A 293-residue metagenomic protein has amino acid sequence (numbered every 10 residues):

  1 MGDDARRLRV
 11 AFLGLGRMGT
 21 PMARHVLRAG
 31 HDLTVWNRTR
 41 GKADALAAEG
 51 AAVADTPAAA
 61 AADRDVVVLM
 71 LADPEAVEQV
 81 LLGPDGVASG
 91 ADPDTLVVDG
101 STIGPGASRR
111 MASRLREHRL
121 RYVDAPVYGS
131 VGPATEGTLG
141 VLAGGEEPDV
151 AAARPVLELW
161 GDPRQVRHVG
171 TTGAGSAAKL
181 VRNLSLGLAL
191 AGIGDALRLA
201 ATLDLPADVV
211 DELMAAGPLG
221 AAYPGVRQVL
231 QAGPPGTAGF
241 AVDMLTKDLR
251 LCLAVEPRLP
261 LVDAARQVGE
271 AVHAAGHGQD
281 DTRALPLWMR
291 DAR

Functional and structural regions predicted by a protein language model:
M1-L69, V131: NAD(P)+-binding Rossmann beta1-loop-alpha1 motif at the extreme N-terminus of oxidoreductases
L33, V53, Y122-V123, A207: Hydrophobic beta-strand scaffold residues
P57-A62, V66-V67, P74-G140: Rossmann-like NAD(P)(H) cofactor-binding subdomain of soluble oxidoreductases
V66, A72, A76, I103 (+6 more regions): Amphipathic alpha-helical hairpins
I103-N183: Rossmann-fold dinucleotide-binding core
G173-A292: Helical "substrate-binding/catalytic lid" subdomain of Rossmann-like NAD(P)-dependent dehydrogenases/reductases
